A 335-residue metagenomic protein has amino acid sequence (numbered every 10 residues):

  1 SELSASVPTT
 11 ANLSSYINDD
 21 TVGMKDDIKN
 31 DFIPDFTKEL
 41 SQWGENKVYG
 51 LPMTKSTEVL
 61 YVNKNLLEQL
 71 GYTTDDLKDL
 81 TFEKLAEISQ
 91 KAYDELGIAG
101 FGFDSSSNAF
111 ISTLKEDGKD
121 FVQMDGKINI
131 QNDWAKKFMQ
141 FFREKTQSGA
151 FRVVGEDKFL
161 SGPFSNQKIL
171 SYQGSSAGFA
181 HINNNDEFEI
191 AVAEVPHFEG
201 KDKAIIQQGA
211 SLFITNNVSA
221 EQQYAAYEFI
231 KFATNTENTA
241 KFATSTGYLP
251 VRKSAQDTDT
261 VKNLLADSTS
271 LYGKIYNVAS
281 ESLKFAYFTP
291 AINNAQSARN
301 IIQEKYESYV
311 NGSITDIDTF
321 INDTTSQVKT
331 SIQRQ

Functional and structural regions predicted by a protein language model:
S1, T9, N166-S175: Alpha-to-beta junction loops
E2-A5, S176-F188: A ligand-binding cleft/hinge motif common to bilobed small-molecule-binding domains
E2-T57, A191-A193, N263, N277: Hinge/lid segment of periplasmic solute-binding proteins
S14-D31, L77-K78, E95, K119-K137 (+3 more regions): Short, solvent-exposed loop/beta-turn-alpha elements that line the ligand-binding surface or hinge of extracytoplasmic
L80-K84, R152-S165: Short helix-initiation/N-cap motifs at beta->coil->alpha
A86-K91, D125-G155: Glycine-centered hinge/linker elements that transmit conformational signals in sensory and ligand-binding systems
E144, N184-K253: Extracytoplasmic/periplasmic substrate-recognition and gating elements
S270-Q327: C-terminal capping/gating helix-and-loop segments adjacent to ligand/active sites or protein-protein/ligand interfaces
